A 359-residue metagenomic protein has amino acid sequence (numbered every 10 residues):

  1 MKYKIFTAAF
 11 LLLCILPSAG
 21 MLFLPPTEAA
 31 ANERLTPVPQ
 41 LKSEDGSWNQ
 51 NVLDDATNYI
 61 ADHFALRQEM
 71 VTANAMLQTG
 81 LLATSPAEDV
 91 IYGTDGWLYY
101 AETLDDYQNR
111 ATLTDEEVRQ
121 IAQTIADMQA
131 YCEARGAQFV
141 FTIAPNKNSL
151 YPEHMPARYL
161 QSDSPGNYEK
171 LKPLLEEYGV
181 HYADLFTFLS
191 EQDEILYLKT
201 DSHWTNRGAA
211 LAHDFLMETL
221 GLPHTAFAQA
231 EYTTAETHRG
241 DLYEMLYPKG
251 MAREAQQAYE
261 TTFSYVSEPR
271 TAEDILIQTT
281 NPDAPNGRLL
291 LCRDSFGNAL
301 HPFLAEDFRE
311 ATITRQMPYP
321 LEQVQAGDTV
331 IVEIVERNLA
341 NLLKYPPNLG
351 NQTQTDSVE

Functional and structural regions predicted by a protein language model:
M1-E359: Extracellular glycan-modifying ectodomains
